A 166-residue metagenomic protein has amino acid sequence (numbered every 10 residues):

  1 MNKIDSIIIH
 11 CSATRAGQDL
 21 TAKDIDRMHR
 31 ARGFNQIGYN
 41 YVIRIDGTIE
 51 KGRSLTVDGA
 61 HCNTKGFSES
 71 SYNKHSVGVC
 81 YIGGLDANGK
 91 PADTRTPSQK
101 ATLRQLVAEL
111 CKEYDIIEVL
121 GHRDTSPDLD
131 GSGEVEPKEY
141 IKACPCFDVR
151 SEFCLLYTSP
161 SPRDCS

Functional and structural regions predicted by a protein language model:
N2-E118, G133: Active-site-adjacent loop/helix surface patches within enzyme catalytic domains that shape the substrate-binding cleft
D58, P127-D128: A short acidic, often aromatic-flanked loop/helix-cap motif at beta-alpha or helix-coil junctions that lines enzyme
I117-S126: Acidic carboxylate-rich catalytic motifs and surrounding loops in phosphoryl-/glycosyl-chemistry enzymes
L129-E136: Acidic, glycine-anchored loop motifs typical of Ca2+
P145-F147, S166: Secreted/luminal cysteine- and crosslink-motif detector
Y157-S166: Single conserved hydrophobic/aromatic residue that forms the stacking wall/gate of nucleotide- or nucleobase-binding
